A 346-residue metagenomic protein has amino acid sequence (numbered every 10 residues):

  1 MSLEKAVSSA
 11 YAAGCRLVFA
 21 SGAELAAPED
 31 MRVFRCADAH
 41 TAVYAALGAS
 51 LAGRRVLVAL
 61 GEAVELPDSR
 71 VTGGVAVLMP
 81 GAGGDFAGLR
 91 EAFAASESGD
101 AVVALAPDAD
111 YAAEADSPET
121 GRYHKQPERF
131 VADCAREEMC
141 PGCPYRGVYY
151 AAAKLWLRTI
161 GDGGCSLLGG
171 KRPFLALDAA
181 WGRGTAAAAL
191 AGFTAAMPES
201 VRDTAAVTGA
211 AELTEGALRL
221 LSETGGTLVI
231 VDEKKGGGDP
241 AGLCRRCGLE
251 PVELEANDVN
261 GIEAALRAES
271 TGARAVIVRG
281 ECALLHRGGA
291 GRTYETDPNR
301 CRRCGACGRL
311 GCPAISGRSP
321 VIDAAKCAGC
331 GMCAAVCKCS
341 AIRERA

Functional and structural regions predicted by a protein language model:
L3, G14, E24, P127-A187: Active-site diphosphate/adenylate-binding microenvironment
L17, E24-S96, G163-K235: Thiamine diphosphate
L25-A27, V43, E65-L66, A109-A112 (+10 more regions): Flexible loop/turn segments at secondary-structure boundaries
V71-A109, E199, K234-A265: Conserved thiamine diphosphate
E97, A101-E128, R345: Terminal amphipathic helices with adjacent charged low-complexity linkers/tails
D116-Y150, P251-D258, A264, A273-R279: Phosphate/pyrophosphate-binding active-site segments
L190, A241, E255, V259-R302 (+1 more regions): Redox cofactor-anchoring modules in respiratory/redox and cofactor-processing assemblies
R302-D323, A328, M332-A346: Iron-sulfur cluster-binding cysteine motifs and their immediate structural context in ferredoxin-like electron-transfer
